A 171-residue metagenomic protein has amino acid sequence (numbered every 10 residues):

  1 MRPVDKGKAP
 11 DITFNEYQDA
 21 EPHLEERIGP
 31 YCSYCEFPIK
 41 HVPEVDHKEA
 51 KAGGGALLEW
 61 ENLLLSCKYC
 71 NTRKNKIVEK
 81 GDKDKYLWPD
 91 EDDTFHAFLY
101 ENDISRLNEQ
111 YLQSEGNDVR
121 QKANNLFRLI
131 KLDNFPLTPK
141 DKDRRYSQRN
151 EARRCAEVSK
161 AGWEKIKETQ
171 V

Functional and structural regions predicted by a protein language model:
M1-D5, D19, K68, T72-V171: Extended charged
M1-Y31, A52-E61, A152-E157: Short, charged surface segments at domain edges that flank catalytic/cofactor-binding sites
T13, Y34-L65, K74-D90, T94: Histidine-centered nuclease catalytic patch
E21-R27, Y31-P38, S66, C70: Conserved catalytic-core segments centered on acid/base and nucleophilic motifs
